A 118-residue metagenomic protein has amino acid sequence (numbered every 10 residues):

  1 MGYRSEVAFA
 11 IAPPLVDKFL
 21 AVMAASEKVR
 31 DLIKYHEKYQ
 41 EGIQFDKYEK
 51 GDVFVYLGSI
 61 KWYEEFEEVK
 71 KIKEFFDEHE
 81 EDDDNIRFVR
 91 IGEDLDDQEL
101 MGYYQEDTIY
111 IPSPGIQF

Functional and structural regions predicted by a protein language model:
M1-E27: Short, extreme N-terminal segment that most often corresponds to the first beta-strand
V22-F118: Charged interaction segments
